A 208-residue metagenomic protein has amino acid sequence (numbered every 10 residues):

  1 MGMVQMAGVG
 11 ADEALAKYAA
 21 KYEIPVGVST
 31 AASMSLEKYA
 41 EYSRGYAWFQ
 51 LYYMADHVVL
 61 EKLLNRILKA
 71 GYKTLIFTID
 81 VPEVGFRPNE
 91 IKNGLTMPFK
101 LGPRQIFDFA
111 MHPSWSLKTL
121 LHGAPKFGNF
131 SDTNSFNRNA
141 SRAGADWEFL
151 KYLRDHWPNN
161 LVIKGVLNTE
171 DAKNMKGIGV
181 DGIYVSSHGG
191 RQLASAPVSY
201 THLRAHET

Functional and structural regions predicted by a protein language model:
M1-G177, D181-G182, G189-Q192: Active-site entrance/lid segments in N-terminal catalytic domains of soluble metabolic enzymes
E13, V198-Y200: Charged helix-capping and loop-helix junction motifs
Y184-S186, A196-V198: Catalytic pocket-lining loop regions of alpha/beta-barrel enzymes, especially the amidohydrolase/enolase/GH5 lineages
T201-T208: Conserved small/polar residues in nucleotide/adenosyl-binding loops
